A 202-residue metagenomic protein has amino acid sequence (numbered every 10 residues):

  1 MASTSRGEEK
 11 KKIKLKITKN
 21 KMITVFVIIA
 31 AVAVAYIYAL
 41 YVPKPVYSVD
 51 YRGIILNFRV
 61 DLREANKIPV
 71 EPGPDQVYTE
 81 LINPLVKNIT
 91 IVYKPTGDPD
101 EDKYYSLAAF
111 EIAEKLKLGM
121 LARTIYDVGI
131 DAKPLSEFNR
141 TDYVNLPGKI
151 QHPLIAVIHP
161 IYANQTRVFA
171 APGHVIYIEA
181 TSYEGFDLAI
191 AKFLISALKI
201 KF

Functional and structural regions predicted by a protein language model:
M1-D50: Secretory targeting signatures
I54-F202: Long, folded non-catalytic interaction modules
